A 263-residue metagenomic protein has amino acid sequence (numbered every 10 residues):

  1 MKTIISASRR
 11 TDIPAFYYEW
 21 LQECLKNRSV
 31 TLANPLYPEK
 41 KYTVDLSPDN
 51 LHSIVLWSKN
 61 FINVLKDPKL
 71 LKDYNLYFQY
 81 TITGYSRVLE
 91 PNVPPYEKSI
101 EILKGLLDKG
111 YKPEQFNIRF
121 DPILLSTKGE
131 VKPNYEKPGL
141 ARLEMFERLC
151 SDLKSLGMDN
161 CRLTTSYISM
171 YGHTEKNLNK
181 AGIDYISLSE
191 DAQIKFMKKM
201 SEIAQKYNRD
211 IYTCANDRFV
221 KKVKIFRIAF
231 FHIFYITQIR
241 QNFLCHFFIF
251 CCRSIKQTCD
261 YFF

Functional and structural regions predicted by a protein language model:
I4-A7, D12-S187, A192-F196: Conserved AdoMet/S-adenosylmethionine-binding subsite of the radical SAM
Y185-F263: C-terminal accessory extensions appended to soluble enzyme cores
